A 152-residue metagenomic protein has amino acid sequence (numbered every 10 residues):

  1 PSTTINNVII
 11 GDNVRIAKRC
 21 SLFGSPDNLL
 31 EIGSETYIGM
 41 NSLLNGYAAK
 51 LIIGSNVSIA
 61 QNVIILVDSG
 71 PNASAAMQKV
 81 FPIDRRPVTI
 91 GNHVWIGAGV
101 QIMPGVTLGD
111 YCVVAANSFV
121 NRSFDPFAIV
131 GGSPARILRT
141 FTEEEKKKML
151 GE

Functional and structural regions predicted by a protein language model:
P1-S2, G151-E152: Membrane-proximal basic amphipathic "stem/tether" segments
T4-I10, I16-P104, F141-T142: Flexible, glycine/small-residue-enriched loop-and-beta-strand segment within the central core of proteins
N28, L51, S118, P126-A128 (+1 more regions): Glycine-centered loop/turn positions within well-structured domains that cap or flank conserved ligand/cofactor-binding
V63, G70-P71, T107, S118-F119 (+1 more regions): Flexible glycine-rich beta->alpha loop in the catalytic core of nucleotide-sugar glycosyltransferases
A98-V113, S118-R122: Beta-rich strand-turn-strand
A135-I137, E143: Multi-pass alpha-helical transporter architecture, strongest for 12-TM Major Facilitator/SLC carriers used
T142-L150: A glycine/serine/threonine-rich, flexible loop-to-helix segment that serves as the NAD(P) cofactor-binding "lid"
